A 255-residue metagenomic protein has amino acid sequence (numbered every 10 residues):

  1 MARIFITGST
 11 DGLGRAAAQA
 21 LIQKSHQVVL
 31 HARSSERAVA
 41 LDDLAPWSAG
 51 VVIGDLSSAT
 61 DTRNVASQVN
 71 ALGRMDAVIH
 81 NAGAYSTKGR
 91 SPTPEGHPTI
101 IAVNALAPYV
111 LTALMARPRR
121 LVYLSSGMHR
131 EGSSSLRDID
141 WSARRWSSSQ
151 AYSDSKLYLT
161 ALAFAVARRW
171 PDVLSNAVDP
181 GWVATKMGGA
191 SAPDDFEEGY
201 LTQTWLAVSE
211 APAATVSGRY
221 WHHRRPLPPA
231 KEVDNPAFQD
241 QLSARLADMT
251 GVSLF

Functional and structural regions predicted by a protein language model:
I4-G8, H31: Conserved N-terminal Rossmann-fold NAD(P)-binding element of oxidoreductases
T10-G12, A18-Q19: N-terminal Rossmann NAD(P)H-binding glycine-rich loop of SDR-like oxidoreductase domains
K24-A40: Conserved glycine-rich Rossmann-like NAD(P)H-binding loop of the short-chain dehydrogenase/reductase
A45-T60: Rossmann-fold cofactor-recognition segment
P46-W47, Q68-H80, S86-P92: A glycine-rich helix->loop->beta "capping" turn within Rossmann-like NAD(P)(H)-dependent oxidoreductase domains
G83-P92, P98, R120-D172, D179-A192: Catalytic loop of short-chain dehydrogenase/reductase
A105-L106: Ankyrin-repeat alpha-helix packing hotspot
A177, P193-A244, D248, V252: C-terminal helical subdomain
